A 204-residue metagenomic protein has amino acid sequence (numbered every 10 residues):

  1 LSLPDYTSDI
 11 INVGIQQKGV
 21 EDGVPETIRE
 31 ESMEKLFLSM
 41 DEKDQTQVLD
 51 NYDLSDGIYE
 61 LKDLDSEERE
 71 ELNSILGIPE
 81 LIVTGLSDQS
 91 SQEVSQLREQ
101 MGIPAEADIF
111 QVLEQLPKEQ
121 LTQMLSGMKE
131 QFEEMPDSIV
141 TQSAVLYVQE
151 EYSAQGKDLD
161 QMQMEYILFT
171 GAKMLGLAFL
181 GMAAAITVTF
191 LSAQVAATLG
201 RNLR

Functional and structural regions predicted by a protein language model:
L1-I10, T27, K35-L38, E42-K43 (+3 more regions): Intrinsic structural disorder
S2-Y6, I10, G14, K18-D22 (+6 more regions): Transmembrane helical bundles of ABC transporters
I15, G19-Q161: Membrane-topology segments of multi-pass transport proteins
